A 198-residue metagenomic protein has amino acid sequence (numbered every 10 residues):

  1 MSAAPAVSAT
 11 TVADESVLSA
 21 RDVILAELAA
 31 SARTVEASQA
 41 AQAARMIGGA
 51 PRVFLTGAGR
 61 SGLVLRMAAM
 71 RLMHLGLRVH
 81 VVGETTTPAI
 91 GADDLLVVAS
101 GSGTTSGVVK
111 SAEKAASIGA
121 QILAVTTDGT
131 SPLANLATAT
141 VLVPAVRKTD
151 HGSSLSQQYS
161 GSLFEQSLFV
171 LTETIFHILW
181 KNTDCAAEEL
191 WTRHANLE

Functional and structural regions predicted by a protein language model:
M1-R33: Generic N-terminal amphipathic, Lys/Arg-enriched alpha-helix
A3-E15, T174, W180-E198: A short, charged, Gly/Pro-tolerant segment at domain boundaries
T10-A13, V17, A32-E36, G57 (+1 more regions): Alpha-helix initiation/capping motif
E27-V35, L75, T140-V143, T174 (+2 more regions): Change "in soluble alpha/beta enzymes" to "in soluble alpha/beta proteins
A32-G49: A short, well-structured juxtamembrane/interface segment
Q42-R45, L63, T192: Amphipathic alpha-helical interaction segments
R52-V170, F176-H177: Glycine-rich phosphate-binding loops that contact phosphosugars or nucleotide phosphates
